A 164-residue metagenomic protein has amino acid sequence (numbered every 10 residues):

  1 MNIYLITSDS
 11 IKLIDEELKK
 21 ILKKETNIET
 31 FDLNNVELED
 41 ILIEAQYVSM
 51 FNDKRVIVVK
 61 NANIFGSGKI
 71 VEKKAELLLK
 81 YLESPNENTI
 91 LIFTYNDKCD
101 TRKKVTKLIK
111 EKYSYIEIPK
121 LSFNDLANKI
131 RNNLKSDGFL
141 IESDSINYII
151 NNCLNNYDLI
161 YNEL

Functional and structural regions predicted by a protein language model:
M1-L164: Conserved beta/loop motifs at nucleotide-recognition and modification sites
